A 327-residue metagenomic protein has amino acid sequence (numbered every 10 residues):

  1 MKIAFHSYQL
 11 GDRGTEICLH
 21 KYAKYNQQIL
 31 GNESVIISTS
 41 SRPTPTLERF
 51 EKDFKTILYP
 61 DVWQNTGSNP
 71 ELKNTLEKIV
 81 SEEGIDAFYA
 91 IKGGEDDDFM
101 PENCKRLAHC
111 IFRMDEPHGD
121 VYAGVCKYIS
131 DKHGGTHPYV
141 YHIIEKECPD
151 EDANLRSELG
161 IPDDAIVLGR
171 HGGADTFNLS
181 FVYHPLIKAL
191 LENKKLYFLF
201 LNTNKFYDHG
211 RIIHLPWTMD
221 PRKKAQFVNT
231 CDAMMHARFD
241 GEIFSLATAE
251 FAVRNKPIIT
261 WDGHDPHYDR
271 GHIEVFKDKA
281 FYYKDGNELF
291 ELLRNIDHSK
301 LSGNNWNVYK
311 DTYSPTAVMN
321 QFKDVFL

Functional and structural regions predicted by a protein language model:
S7-R13, K21, Y25-P70, N204: N-terminal strand-loop element at the rim of the active site of nucleotide-sugar-dependent glycosyltransferases
G14, K284, D297-L327: A charged, aromatic-enriched C-terminal amphipathic alpha-helix characteristic of glycosyltransferases across folds
T66-L72, T203-N204, I212-V228: Conserved active-site histidine-acidic residue motif and adjacent donor-binding/catalytic loop of glycosyltransferases
G84-I85, Q226-I243, K256: Acidic donor-binding loop of glycosyltransferase active sites
D120-D150: Donor nucleotide-sugar binding/catalytic pocket of nucleotide-sugar-dependent glycosyltransferases
H142-G210, H214, P221: Conserved catalytic-core segment of nucleotide-activated headgroup transferases in glycan assembly
A225, T248-V253, H267: Short alpha-helical segment that forms part of, or immediately flanks, the ligand-binding pocket in carbohydrate-active
P257-H264: Short hydrophobic beta-strand element within catalytic cores of glycosyltransferases and related nucleotide-activated
